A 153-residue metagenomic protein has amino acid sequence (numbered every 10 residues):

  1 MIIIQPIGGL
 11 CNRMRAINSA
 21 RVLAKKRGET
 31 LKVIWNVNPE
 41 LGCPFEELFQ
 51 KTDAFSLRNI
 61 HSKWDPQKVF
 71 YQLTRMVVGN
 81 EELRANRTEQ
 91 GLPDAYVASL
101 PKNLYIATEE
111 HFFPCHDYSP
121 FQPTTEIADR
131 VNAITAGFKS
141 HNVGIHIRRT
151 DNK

Functional and structural regions predicted by a protein language model:
M1, G28-T30, S140-N142: A general structural motif
M1-P6, S56-N59: Extracellular/lumenal mucin-like low-complexity stalks
P6-R15, K153: A short, glycine/small-residue-rich beta-strand->loop->alpha-helix junction that serves as a flexible
R13-K25: Histidine-anchored nucleotide/phosphate-binding helix
L23-T30, A54-S56: Structural alpha-beta junctions
T30-E40: A short beta-strand-loop structural module common to alpha/beta enzyme folds
E40-K153: Secretory-pathway luminal glycosyltransferase catalytic domains
